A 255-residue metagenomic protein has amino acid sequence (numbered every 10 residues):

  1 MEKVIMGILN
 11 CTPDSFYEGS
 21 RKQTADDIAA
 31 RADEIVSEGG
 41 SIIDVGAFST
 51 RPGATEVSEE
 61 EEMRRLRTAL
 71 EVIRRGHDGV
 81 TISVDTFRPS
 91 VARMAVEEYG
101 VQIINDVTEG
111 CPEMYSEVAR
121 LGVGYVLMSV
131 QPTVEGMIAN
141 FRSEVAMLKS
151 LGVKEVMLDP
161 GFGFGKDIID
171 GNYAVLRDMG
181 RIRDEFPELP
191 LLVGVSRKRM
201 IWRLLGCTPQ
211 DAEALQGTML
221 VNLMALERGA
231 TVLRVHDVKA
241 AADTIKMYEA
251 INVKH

Functional and structural regions predicted by a protein language model:
V4-N10: Short, hydrophobic/glycine-enriched beta-strand segments
I5, I82, Y125, V156-L158 (+1 more regions): Hydrophobic/aromatic residues located in beta-strands of well-ordered beta-sheets within soluble catalytic
L9, I35, G39, D85 (+4 more regions): Conserved, mostly hydrophobic/aromatic
L9, V72-T86: Catalytic PLP-binding core of fold-type I/II PLP enzymes
S15-R31, T50-T68, V72-R74, F87-A92 (+2 more regions): Active-site-adjacent loop and "lid" segments of alpha/beta metabolic enzymes
A30-G46, R228: Catalytic domains of carbohydrate-active enzymes, especially glycoside hydrolases
V45-F48, D159-F162, V195: Glycine-rich beta-strand-to-loop/alpha-helix junction loops that act as flexible
I138, E155, P160: Post-transcriptional modification and biogenesis factors for structured RNAs of the translation apparatus
